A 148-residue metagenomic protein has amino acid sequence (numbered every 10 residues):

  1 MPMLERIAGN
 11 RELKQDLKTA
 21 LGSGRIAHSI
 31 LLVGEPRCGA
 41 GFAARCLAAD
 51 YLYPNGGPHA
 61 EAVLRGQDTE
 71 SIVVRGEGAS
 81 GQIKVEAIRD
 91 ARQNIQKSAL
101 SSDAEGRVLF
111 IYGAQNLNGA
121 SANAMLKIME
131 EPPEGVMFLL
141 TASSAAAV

Functional and structural regions predicted by a protein language model:
P2-A120: Clamp-loader machinery-focused feature within the broader ASCE/P-loop NTPase space
R11, A142-A145: Alpha-helix N-cap/helix-start capping motif
G39, S144-V148: Short phosphate-engaging motifs
Q96-L100, N123-L140: Conserved catalytic/switch belt of AAA+ P-loop NTPases
G106-R107, T141-S143: Short, surface-exposed recognition loops or helix-turn segments adjacent to catalytic cores
Y112-N116, N123-E130, A145-A146: Catalytic acidic motif of RecA-like/P-loop NTPases
